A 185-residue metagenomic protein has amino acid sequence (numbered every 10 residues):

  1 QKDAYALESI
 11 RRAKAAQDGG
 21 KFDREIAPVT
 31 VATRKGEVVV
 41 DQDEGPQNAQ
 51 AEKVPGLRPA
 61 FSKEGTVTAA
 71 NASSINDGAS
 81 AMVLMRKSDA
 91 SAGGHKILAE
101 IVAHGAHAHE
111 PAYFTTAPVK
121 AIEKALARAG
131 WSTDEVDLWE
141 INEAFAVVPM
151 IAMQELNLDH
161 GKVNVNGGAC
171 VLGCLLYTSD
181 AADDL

Functional and structural regions predicted by a protein language model:
Q1-S88, A92, E155-K162: N-terminal extracellular/periplasmic Venus flytrap/periplasmic-binding protein-like
D3-E8, I26-T30, H95-A106, D134-E143 (+1 more regions): Beta-strand segments within the central parallel beta-sheet cores of soluble alpha/beta enzyme folds
A13, A81-R86, A121-A125, P149-A152 (+1 more regions): Buried hydrophobic packing segments
I26-D41, A112-Y113, E135-E155: Conserved beta-ketoacyl condensing-enzyme motif
A69-N71, N166, L172-C174: Thr-Gly-centered strand-to-loop micro-motif
K87-T133: Glycine- and Gly-Pro-enriched alpha-helical subdomains that act as flexible, kink-prone "lid/hinge" or packing modules
E110, V171-L176: Short, glycine/charged-rich beta-strand-loop motifs at protein surfaces that mediate ligand recognition and catalysis
Y177-L185: Conserved small/polar residues in nucleotide/adenosyl-binding loops
